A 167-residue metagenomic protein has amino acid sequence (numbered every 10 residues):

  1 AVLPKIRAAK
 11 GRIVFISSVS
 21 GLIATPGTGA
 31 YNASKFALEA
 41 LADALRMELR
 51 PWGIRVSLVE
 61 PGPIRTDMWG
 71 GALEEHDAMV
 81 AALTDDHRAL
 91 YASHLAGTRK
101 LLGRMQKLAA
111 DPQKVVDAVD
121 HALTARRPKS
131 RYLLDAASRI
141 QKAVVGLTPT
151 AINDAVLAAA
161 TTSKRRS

Functional and structural regions predicted by a protein language model:
A1-A8, R46-M47: Amphipathic alpha-helical dimer-interface segment in Rossmann-like NAD(P)H-dependent oxidoreductases
K5, G21-I23: Conserved catalytic-site region of short-chain dehydrogenase/reductase
I6, A42, V116: Short-chain dehydrogenase/reductase
S18: Residue(s) in the substrate-gating loop at a strand-loop-helix junction that position the organic substrate next
I23-G29: Active-site loop immediately N-terminal to the catalytic Tyr-X3-Lys motif of short-chain dehydrogenase/reductase
S34: Active-site helix of classical SDR
P51-M105: C-terminal beta-strand-loop-alpha-helix "lid" module of Rossmann-like NAD(P)-dependent dehydrogenases
V56, R99-V145: Core catalytic loop region at the nicotinamide-binding pocket of NAD(P)H-dependent oxidoreductases
